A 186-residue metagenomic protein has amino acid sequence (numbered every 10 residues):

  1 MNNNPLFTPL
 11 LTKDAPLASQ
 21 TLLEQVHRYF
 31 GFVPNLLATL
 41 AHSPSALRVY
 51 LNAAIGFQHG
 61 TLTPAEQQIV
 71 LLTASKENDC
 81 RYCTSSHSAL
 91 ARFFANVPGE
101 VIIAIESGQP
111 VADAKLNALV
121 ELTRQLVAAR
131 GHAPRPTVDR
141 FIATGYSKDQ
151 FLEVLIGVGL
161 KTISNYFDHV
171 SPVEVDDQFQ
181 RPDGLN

Functional and structural regions predicted by a protein language model:
M1-N186: Hydrophobic alpha-helical segments
